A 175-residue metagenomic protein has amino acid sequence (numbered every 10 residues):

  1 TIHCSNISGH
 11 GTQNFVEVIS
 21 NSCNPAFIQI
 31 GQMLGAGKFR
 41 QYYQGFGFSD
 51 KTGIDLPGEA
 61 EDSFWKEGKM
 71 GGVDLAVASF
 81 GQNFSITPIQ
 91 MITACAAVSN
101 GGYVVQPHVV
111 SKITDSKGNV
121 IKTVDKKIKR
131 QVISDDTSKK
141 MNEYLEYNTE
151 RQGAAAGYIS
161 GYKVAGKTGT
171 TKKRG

Functional and structural regions predicted by a protein language model:
T1-G175: Beta-lactam-recognizing serine transpeptidase/beta-lactamase-like catalytic domain environment
